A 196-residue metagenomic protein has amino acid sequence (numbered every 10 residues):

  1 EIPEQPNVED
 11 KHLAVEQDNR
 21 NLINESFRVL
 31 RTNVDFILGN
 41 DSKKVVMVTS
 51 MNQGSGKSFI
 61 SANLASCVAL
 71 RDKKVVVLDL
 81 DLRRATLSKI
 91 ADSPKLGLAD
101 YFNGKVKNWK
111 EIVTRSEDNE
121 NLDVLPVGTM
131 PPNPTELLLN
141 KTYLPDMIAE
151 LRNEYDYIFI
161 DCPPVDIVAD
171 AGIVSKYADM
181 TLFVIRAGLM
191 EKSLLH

Functional and structural regions predicted by a protein language model:
E1-V15: Short, glycine-rich, amphipathic interfacial segments at transmembrane boundaries or analogous
E4-P6, N19-H196: P-loop NTP-binding module
